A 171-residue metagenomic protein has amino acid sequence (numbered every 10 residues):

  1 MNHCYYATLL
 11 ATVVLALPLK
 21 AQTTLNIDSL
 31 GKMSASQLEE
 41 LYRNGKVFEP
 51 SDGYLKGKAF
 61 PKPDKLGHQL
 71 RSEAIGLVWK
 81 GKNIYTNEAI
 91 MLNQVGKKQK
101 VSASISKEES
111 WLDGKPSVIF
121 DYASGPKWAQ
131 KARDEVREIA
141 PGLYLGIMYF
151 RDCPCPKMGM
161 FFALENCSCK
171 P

Functional and structural regions predicted by a protein language model:
M1-T23: Bacterial Sec-dependent N-terminal signal peptides
A11, D52, K115-S117: Short, surface-exposed beta-edge/turn micro-motifs
A21-D113, S168-P171: Amphipathic/hydrophobic helical signal segments and adjacent flexible N-terminal regions that mediate secretion
G57, N87, M91, F120-D121 (+1 more regions): Short hydrophobic/aromatic-rich beta-strand segments that constitute the beta-sheet cores of beta-sandwich/beta-barrel
G67, K131-R133, G146-Y149, M158-M160: A short secondary-structure junction signal
S104-A140, Y149: Acidic, glycine-rich flexible loop segments
F150-P171: Edge beta-strand at a domain terminus
